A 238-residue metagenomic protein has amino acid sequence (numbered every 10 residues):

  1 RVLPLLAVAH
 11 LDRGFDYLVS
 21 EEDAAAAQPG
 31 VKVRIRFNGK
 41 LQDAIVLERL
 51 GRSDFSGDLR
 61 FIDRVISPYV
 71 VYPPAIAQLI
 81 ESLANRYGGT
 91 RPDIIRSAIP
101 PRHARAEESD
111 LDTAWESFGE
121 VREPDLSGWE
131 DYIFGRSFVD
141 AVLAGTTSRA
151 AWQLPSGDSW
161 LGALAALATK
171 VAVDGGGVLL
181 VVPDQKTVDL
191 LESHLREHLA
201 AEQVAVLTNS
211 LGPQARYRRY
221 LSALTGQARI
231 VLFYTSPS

Functional and structural regions predicted by a protein language model:
R1-S236: Accessory, non-ATPase domains that flank or precede helicase/AAA+ motor cores in DNA-metabolism machines
